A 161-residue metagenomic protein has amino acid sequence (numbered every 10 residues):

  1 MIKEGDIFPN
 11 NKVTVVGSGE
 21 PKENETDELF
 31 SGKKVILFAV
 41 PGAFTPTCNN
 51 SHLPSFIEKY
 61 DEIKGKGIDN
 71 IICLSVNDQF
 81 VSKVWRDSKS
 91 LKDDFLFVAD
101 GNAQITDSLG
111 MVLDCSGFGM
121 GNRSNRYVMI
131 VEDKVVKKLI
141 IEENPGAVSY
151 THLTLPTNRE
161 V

Functional and structural regions predicted by a protein language model:
M1-V16, E20: N-proximal helix/coil linker or "cap" segments that precede and/or mark the start of modular domains
P9, I36, N125-R126: Short loop/turn microsegments at loop-to-beta-strand junctions
V15-K34: A short beta-strand-turn-helix
L29-N49: Short active-site neighborhood of thiol/selenol oxidoreductases, capturing the structured segment around
T45, T151-T157: Conserved small/polar residues in nucleotide/adenosyl-binding loops
N49-S90: Structural microenvironment flanking redox-active thiols in thiol-disulfide oxidoreductases
F95-Y150: Thiol/selenol-based redox catalytic cores and closely related redox-interacting motifs
